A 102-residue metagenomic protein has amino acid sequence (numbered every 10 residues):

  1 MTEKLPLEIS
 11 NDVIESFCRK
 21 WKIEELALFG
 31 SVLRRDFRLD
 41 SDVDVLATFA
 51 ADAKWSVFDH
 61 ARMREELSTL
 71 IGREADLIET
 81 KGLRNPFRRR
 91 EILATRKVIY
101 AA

Functional and structural regions predicted by a protein language model:
M1-E25, L33-R35, L39, A50-A102: Catalytic core of pol beta-like nucleotidyltransferases
L28: Conserved histidines in hydrophobic membrane contexts and catalytic metal-binding motifs
L39-V45: A short, structured beta-strand/loop element
